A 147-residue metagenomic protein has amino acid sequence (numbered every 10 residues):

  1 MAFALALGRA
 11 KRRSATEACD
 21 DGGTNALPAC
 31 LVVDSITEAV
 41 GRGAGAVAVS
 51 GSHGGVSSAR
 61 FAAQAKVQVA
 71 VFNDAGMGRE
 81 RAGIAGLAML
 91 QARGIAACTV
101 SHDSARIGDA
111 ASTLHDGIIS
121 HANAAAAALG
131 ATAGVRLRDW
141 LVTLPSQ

Functional and structural regions predicted by a protein language model:
F3-Q147: Residues that scaffold, gate, or flank divalent-cation-dependent active/transport sites
